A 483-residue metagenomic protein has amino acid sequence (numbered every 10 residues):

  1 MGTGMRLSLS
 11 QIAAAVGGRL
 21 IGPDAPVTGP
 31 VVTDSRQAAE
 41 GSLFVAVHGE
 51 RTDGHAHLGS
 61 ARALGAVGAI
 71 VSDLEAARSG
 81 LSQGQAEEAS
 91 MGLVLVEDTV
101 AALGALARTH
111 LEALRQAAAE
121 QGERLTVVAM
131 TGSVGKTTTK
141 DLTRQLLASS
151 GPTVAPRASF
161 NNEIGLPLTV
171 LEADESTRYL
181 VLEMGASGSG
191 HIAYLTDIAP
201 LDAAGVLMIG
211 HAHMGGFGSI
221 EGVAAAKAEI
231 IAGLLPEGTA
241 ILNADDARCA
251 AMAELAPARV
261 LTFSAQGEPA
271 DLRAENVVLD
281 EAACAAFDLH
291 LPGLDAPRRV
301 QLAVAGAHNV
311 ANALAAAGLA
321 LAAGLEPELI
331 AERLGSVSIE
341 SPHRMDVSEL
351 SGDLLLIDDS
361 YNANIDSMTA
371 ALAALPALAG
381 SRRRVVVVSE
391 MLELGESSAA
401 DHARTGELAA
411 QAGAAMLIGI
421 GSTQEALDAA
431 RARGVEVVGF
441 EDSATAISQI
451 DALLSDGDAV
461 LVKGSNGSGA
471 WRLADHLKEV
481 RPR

Functional and structural regions predicted by a protein language model:
G2-T131, T138-S149, R344, F440-L453: Short, basic phosphate-binding NTP loop
I12, S42, A61, L106 (+14 more regions): Residue-level signal for inorganic ion chemistry
V16, G65, E88-M91, S149 (+5 more regions): Short, structured coil segments at secondary-structure junctions
G49-T52, S341-H343, S360-V435: Active-site beta-alpha connecting loops in nucleotide-dependent enzymes
L58, R62-A63, T196-D197, A410: Non-catalytic positions within long, well-ordered alpha-helices that form the structural scaffold/packing of enzyme
A77-G80, E123, A203-L355, R382 (+3 more regions): Acidic, Mg2+-coordinating active-site environments of NTP-dependent enzymes
L95, A102-A244, A250-A256, H476-P482: Phosphate-binding loop of NTP-binding sites
M130, K136, P342-M345, A459 (+2 more regions): ATP-dependent carboxylate/acyl-activation modules
